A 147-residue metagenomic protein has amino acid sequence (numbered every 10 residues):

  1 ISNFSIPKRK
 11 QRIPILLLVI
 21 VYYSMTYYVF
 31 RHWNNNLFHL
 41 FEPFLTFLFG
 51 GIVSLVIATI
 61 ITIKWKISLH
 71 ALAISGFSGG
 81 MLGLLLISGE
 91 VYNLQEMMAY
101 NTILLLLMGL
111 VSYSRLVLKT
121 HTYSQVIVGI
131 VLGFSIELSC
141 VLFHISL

Functional and structural regions predicted by a protein language model:
I1, M25-L40: Transmembrane alpha-helix boundary signature
I1-V19: N-terminal transmembrane-helix/juxtamembrane module of multi-pass inner/ER membrane proteins
N3, N34-N36, N93, N101: Detector for Asparagine
R9-R12, R31, R115: Arginine residue identity/basic-tract feature
L17-V29, I74-G80: Core segments of transmembrane alpha-helices that mediate helix-helix packing or line hydrophobic substrate/ligand
F41-L147: Membrane-embedded catalytic cores of phosphoryl/pyrophosphoryl-handling enzymes
